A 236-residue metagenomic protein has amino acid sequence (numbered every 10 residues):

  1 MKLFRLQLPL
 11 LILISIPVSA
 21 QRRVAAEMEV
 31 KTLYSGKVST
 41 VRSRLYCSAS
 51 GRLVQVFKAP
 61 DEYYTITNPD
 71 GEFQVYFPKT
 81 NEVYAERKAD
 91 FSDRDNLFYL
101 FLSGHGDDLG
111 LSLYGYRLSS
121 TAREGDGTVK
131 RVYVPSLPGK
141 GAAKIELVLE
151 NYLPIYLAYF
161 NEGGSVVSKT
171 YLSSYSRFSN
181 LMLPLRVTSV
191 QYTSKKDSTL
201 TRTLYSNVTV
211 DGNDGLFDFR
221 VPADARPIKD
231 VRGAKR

Functional and structural regions predicted by a protein language model:
M1-L8: Bacterial N-terminal signal peptides that target proteins for export
L11-S19: Hydrophobic h-region of N-terminal signal peptides that target proteins for export in Gram-negative bacteria
Q21-E82: N-terminal mature ectodomain segment of secretory-pathway/periplasmic proteins
Q21-V30, S39, Y76-K144, F219-A223 (+1 more regions): Flexible, processing/modification-adjacent segments and terminal tails in exported/periplasmic/extracellular proteins
E27-T32, V54-K58, K130-L137, L157-N161 (+1 more regions): Short beta-strand segments that buttress and anchor functional surface loops
K31-T32, V38, K79, N161-R236: Non-transmembrane domains of secretory- and envelope-associated proteins
A122-D126, L149-N151, S174-L181: A short, structured loop/turn motif at beta-sheet edges
Y133-S165: Short helix-loop boundary/capping segments
